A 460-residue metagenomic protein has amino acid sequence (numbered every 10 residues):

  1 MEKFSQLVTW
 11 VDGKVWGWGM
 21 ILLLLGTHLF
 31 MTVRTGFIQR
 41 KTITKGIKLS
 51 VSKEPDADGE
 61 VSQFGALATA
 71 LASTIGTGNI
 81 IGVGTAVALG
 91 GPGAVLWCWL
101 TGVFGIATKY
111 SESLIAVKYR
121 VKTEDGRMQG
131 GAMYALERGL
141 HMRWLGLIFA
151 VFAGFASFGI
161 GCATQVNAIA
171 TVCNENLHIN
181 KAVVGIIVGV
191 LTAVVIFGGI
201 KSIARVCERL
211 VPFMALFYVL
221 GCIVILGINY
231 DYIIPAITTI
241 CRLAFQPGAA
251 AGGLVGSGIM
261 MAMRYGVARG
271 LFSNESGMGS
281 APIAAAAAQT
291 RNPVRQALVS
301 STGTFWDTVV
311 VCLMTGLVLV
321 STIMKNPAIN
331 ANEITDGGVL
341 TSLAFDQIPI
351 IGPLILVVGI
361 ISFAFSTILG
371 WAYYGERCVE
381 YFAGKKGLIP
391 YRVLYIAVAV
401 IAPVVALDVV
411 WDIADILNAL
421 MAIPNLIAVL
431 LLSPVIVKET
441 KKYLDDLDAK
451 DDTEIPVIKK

Functional and structural regions predicted by a protein language model:
M1-T77, V87-A94, G105, V400 (+1 more regions): N-terminal alpha-helical transmembrane segments of multi-pass membrane transport and channel/translocase proteins
K3-F4, R34-Q39, N79-V83, G159-A170 (+5 more regions): Transmembrane helix-loop junctions in multi-pass membrane proteins
I21-G26, S62-A70, M142-A156, I186-I187 (+5 more regions): Select transmembrane alpha-helical segments in multipass membrane proteins
L23-F30, R34-I47, N167-C173, N180-C241 (+3 more regions): Membrane-interface loop-to-helix entry segments
T27, M31-T32, T101-G126, A132-N167 (+2 more regions): Helix-loop-helix module between adjacent transmembrane segments
F37-Q63, T85-V87, G91-V95, W99 (+5 more regions): Flexible loop linkers connecting adjacent transmembrane helices in multi-pass alpha-helical membrane transporters
D56-L89, I115-M133, E137, V151-G154 (+1 more regions): Alpha-helical membrane segments and immediately flanking helix-loop junctions that form or couple to the substrate/ion
E112-Y119, I223-T239, P247, A251-L254 (+4 more regions): Extracellular/periplasmic helix-exit of transmembrane alpha-helices
